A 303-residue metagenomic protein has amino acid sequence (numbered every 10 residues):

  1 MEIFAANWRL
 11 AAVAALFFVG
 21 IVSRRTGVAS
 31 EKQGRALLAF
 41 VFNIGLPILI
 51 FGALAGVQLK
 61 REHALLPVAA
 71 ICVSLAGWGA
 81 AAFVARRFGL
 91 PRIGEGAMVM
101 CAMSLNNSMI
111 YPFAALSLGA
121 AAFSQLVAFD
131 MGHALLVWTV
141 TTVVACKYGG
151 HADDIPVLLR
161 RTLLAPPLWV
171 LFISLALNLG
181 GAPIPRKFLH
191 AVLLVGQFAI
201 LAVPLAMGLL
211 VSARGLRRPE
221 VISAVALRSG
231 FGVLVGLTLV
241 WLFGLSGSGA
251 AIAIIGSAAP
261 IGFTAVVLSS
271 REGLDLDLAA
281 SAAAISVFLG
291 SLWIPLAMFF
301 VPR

Functional and structural regions predicted by a protein language model:
M1-R303: Alpha-helical transmembrane segments of multi-pass small-molecule/ion transporters
